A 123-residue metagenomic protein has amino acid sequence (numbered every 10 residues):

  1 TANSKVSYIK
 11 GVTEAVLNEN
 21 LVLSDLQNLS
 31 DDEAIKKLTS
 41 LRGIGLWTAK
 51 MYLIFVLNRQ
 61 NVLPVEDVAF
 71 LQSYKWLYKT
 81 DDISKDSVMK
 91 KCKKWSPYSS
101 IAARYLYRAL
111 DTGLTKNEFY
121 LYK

Functional and structural regions predicted by a protein language model:
T1-R42, K94: Alpha-helical ds-nucleic-acid-binding substructure associated with the helix-hairpin-helix region of base-excision DNA
D31-E33, L46-K123: C-terminal accessory module of base-excision DNA glycosylases/AP lyases that mediates lesion recognition and DNA
